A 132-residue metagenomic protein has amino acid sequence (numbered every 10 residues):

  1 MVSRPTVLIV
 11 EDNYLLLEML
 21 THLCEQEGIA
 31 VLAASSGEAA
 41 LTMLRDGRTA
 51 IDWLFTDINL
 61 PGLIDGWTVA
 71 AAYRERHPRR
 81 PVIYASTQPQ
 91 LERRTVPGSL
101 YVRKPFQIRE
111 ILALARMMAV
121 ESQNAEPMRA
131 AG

Functional and structural regions predicted by a protein language model:
E11: Conserved acidic carboxylate
Y14-A33: Two-component/phosphorelay signaling modules centered on CheY-like receiver
A33-W53: Acidic, metal-coordinating helix/loop segments flanking the phosphotransfer/catalytic sites of two-component signaling
S36, I64-V69: Acidic catalytic/metal-coordinating carboxylates
D57-I58: Active-site residues of response regulator receiver
W67-R79: Short amphipathic alpha-helix used as the core "switch/output" element in two-component signaling
A85-S86: Hydrophobic/aromatic residues positioned on beta-strands within the core alpha/beta folds
F106-A119, Q123-P127: C-terminal output helix
